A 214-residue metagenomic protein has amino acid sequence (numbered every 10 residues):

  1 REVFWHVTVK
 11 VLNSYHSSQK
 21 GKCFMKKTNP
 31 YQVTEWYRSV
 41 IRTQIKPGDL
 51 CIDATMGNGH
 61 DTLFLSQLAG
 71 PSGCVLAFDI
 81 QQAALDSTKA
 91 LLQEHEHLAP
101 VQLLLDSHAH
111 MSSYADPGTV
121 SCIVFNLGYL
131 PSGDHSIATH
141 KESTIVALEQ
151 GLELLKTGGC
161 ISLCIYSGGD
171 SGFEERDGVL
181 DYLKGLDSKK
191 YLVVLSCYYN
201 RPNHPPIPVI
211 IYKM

Functional and structural regions predicted by a protein language model:
M25-D49: S-adenosyl-L-methionine
G48-G57: Conserved class I S-adenosyl-L-methionine
N58-G70: Conserved SAM-binding loop of SAM-dependent methyltransferases across substrates and taxa, primarily the Class I
Q81: Conserved SAM/SAH-binding beta-strand->alpha-helix loop
D86-P117: S-adenosyl-L-methionine
F125-A147: Mobile active-site "lid"/loop adjacent to the S-adenosyl-L-methionine
G158-I165: Conserved beta-strand signature within the Rossmann-like core of class I S-adenosyl-L-methionine
G172-M214: Class I S-adenosyl-L-methionine
